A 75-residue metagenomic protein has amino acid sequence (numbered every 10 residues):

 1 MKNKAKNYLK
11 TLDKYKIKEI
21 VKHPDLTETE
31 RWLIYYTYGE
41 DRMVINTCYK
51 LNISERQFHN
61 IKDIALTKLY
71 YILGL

Functional and structural regions predicted by a protein language model:
M1-P24, I45-N46, I53-S54, L75: N-terminal interaction/assembly modules
H23-R31: Short helix-coil-helix linker/hinge
L33-I34, N46-C48: Hydrophobic positions on the alpha-helical face of helix-turn-helix-like DNA-binding modules
Y35-R42: Short helix-capping/turn signature of helix-turn-helix
I61-I64: Residues within the DNA-recognition helix of helix-turn-helix
L66-L75: Short, Lys/Arg-enriched C-terminal cap helix and immediately downstream tail that follows
